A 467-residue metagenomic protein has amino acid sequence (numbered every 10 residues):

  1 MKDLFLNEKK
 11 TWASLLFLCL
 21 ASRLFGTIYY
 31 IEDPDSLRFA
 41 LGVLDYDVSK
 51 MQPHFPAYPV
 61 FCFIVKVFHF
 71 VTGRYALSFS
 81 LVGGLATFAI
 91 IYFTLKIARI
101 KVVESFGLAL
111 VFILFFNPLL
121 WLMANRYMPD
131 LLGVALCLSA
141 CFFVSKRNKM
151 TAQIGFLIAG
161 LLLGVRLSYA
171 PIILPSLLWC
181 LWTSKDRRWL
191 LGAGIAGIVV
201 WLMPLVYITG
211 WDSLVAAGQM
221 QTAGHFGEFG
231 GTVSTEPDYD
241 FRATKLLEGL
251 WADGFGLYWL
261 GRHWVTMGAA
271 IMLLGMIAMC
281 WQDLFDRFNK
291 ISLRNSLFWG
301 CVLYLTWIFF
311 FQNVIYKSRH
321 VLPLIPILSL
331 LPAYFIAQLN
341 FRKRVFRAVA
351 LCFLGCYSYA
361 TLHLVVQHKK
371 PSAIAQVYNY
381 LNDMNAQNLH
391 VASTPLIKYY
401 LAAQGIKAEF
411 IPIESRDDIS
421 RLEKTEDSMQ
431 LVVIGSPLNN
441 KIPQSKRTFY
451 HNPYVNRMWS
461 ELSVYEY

Functional and structural regions predicted by a protein language model:
K2, A252-I291, L305: Hydrophobic, aromatic-rich transmembrane alpha-helices and their immediate juxtamembrane boundary segments
N7-P34, Y46, F116, L163 (+3 more regions): Transmembrane signal-anchor helices characteristic of membrane glycosylation enzymes that use polyprenol
K10-L16, S105-L108, Q153-L157, G194-I198 (+2 more regions): Signature aromatic-anchored transmembrane alpha helix within multi-pass, membrane-resident enzymes that catalyze glycan
F17, L81-K101, L138-S139, F143 (+1 more regions): Transmembrane-helix motifs of polytopic, lipid-linked glycan transferases
P34, F55, L119-L132, K317: Short acidic/glycine- and proline-prone juxtamembrane loop motifs at membrane-interface regions of multi-pass membrane
Y46, D130, V165, P171 (+3 more regions): Hydrophobic/aromatic-rich transmembrane helices and adjacent perimembrane loops
W189-I271: Membrane-lumen/periplasm interface segments of specific transmembrane helices in polyprenyl phosphate-linked
V349-E426: Membrane-embedded, lumen/periplasm-facing catalytic core of multi-pass transferases that use lipid-linked donors
